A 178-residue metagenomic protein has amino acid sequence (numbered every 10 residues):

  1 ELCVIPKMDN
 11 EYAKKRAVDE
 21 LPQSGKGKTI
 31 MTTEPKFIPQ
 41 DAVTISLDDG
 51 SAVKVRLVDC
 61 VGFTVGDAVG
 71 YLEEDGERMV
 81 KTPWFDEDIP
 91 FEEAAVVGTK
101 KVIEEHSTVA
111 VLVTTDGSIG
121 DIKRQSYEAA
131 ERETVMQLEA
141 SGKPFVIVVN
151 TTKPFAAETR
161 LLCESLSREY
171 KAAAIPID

Functional and structural regions predicted by a protein language model:
E1-K81: Conserved G1/Walker A P-loop phosphate-binding module
I45-S51, V102-H106, Q137-G142, S167-R168: Conserved catalytic network of the ASCE P-loop NTPase/AAA+ motor domain
V58, T108-L112, V146-V148, I175: Hydrophobic/aromatic beta-strand patches that form the interior of the parallel beta-sheet core in alpha/beta enzyme
V61-T64, D116-I119, T152-F155: Conserved nucleotide-binding/hydrolysis micro-motifs of P-loop NTPases
G66-G70, D121-S126, A156-R160: Conserved ATPase-coupling elements of RecA-like P-loop NTPase cores
V69-I119: Inter-motif core of Ras-like GTPase G domains
A94-G98, I119-G142: Amphipathic helical hotspot of TIR/SEFIR-family domains
E133, Q137-V146, T151-D178: Canonical P-loop GTPase G-domain recognition
